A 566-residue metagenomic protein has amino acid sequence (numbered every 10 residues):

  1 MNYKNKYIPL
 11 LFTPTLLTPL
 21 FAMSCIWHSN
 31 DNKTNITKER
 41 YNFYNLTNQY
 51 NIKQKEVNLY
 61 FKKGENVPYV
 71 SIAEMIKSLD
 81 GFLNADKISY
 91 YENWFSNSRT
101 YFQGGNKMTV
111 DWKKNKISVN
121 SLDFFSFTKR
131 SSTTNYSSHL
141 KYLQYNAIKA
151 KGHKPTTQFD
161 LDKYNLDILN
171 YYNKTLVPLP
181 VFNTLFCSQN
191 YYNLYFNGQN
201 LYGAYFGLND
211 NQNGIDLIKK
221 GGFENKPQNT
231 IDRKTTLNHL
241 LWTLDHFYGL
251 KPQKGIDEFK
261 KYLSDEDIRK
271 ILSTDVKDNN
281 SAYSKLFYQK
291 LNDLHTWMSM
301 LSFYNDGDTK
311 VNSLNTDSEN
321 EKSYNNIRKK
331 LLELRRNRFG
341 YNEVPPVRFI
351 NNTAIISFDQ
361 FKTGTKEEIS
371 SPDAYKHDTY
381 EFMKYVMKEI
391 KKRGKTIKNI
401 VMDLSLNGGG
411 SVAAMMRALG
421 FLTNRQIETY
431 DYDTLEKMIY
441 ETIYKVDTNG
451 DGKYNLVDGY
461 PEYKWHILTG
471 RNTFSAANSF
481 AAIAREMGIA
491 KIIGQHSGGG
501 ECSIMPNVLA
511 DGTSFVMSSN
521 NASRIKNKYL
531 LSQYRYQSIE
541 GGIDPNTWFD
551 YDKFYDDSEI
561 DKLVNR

Functional and structural regions predicted by a protein language model:
M1-D31: Beta-rich interaction/scaffold domains
I26-Q49: Low-complexity, acidic Ser/Thr/Pro-rich repeat tracts that form intrinsically disordered stalk/linker regions of very
N48-N51, N342-I350, D451-G459: Short boundary motifs at domain starts and secondary-structure transition points
K55-K62, A85-I117: An N-terminus-focused feature that recognizes amino-terminal "leader" regions
K55-Y91, L161-V181, S188-N197: Extracytoplasmic Gram-positive cell-surface binding/anchoring modules and repeats
D80-S96, F186-G198, N472-F474, G488-E501: Short, well-structured beta-strand/strand-turn elements
K107-M108, K114-I117, S121-I400, L404-G408 (+3 more regions): Flexible, low-complexity junctional segments that flank or bridge functional domains
I215-P227, L237, T396, G408-R566: C-terminal "post-core" interaction segments
